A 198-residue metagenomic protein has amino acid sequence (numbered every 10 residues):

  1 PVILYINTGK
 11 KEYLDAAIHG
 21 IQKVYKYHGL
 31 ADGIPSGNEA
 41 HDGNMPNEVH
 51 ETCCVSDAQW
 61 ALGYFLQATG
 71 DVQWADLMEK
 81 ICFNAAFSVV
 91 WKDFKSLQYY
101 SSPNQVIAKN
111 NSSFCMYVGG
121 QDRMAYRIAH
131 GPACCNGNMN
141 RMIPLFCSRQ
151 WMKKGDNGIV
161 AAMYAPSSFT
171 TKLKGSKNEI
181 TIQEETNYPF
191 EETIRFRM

Functional and structural regions predicted by a protein language model:
P1-M198: Glycan-recognition and catalytic cores of secretory/periplasmic carbohydrate-active enzymes
